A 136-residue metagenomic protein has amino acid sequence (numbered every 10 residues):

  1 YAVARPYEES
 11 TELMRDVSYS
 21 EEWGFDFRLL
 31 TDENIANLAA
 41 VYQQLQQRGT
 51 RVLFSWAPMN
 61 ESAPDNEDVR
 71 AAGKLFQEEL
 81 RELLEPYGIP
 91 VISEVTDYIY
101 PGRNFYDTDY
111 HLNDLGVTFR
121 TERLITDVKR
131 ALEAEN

Functional and structural regions predicted by a protein language model:
Y1-R48: Secreted/periplasmic serine-hydrolase-like ester/acetyl group-modifying domain
G24-T31, V41, D65-R70, Y106-D114: Second-shell loop/turn segments in exported
E33, N37-A40, L75, E79 (+3 more regions): Extracytoplasmic/secreted proteins, especially bacterial periplasmic and envelope-associated proteins
Y42-V69: Active-site segments of SGNH/GDSL-like serine hydrolases that catalyze O-acetyl group transfer/hydrolysis on lipids
Q43-Q47, E85, I125, K129-E133: Sec-exported extracytoplasmic/periplasmic mature domains
M59-E94: Substrate-gating cap/lid alpha-helix
D97-T108: Short helix/strand-capping connector loops at secondary-structure junctions
T108-N136: Histidine-centered active-site loop/cap adjacent to the catalytic His in serine esterases/O-acetyl transfer systems
